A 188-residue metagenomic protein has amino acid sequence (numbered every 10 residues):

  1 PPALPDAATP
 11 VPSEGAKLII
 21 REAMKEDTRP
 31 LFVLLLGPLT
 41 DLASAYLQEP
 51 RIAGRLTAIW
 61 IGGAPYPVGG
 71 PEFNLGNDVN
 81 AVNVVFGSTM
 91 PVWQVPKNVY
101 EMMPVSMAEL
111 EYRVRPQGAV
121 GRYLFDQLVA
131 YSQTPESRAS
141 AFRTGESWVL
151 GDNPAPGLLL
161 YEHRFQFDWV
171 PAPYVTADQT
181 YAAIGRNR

Functional and structural regions predicted by a protein language model:
P2-A108: Active-site histidine-anchored catalytic micro-motif
L75-G76, N80-R188: Conformational coupling and interaction surfaces
